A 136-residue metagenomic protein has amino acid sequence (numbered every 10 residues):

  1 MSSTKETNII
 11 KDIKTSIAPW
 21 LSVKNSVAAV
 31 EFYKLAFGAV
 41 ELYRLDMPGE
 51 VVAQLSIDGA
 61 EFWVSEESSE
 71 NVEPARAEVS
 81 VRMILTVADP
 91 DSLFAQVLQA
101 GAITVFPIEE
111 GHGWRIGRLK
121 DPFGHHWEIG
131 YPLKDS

Functional and structural regions predicted by a protein language model:
S2-W20, E31-P122, I129-S136: Vicinal oxygen chelate
K24-N25: Conserved beta-strand-loop-alpha-helix junction that forms the acyl-donor binding cleft
